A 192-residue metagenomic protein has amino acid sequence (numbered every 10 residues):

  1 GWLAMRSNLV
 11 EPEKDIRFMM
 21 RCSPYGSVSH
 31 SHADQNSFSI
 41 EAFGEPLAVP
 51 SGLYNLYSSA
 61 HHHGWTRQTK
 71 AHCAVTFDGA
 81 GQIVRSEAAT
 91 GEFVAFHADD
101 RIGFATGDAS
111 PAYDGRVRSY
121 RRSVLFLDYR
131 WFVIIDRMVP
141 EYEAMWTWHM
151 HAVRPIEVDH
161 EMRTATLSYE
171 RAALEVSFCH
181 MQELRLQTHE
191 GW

Functional and structural regions predicted by a protein language model:
G1-A48, A98: Carbohydrate-active enzyme catalytic cores, enriched for enzymes that act on polyanionic acidic polysaccharides
E13-I16, V28-H30, A48-P50, Y57-S59 (+2 more regions): Short helix/loop capping segments that flank catalytic or ligand/cofactor-binding pockets
P24, L53-Y54: Acidic, glycine-rich active-site loops and adjacent beta-strand->loop/helix elements that engage anionic groups
F43, S51, E190: Short glycine-rich loop/turn motifs that provide flexible caps or phosphate-binding loops at active sites
Y54-W192: CBM-like, beta-strand-rich accessory domains located in the C-terminal region of large, secreted polysaccharide-active
